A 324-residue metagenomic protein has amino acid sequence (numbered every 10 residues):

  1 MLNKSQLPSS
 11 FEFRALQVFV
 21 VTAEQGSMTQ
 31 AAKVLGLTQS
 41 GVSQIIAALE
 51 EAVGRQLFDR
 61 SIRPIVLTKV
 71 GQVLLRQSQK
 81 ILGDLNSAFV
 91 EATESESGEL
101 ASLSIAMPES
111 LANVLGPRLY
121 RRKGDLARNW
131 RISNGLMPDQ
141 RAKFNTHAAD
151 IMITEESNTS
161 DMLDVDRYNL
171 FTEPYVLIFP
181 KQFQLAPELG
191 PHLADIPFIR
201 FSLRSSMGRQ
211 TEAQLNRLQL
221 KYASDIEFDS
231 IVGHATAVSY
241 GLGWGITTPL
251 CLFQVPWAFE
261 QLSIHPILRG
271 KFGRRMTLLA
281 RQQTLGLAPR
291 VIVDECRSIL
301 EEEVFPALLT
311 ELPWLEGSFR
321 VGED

Functional and structural regions predicted by a protein language model:
M1-S9, P249-A258, R269-D324: C-terminal effector-binding regulatory domain of bacterial HTH transcription factors
V20-T38: Short helix-boundary/capping micro-motifs
A48-K69: A short LG(V/I)-centered, amphipathic sequence patch enriched for acidic residue(s) preceding the LG motif
L100-T159: Central regulatory/effector-binding core of bacterial HTH transcription factors
L136-D139, N145-A148, E155, R204-H265 (+1 more regions): Hydrophobic hinge/microswitch elements
D161-Y168, E173, T236-Q283: Beta-alpha-beta core module
D164-L203: Flexible hinge/capping segments at coil-to-helix
L185, P197-L218, G286-E295, E301-L312: Secondary-structure junction motif
